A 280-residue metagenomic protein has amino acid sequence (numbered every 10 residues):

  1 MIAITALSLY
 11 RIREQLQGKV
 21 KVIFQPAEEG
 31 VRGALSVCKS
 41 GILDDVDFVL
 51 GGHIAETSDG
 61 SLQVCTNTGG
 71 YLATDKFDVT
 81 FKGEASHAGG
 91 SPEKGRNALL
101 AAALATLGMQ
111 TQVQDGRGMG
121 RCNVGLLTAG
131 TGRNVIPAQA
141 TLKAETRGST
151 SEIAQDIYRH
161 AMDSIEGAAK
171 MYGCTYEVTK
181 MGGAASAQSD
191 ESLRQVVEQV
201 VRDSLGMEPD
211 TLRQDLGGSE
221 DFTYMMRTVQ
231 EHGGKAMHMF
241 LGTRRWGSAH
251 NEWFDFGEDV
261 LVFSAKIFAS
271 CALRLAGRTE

Functional and structural regions predicted by a protein language model:
M1-T5, L9-L126, T131-P137: Histidine/acidic-residue-rich, glycine-tolerant segments that coordinate divalent metal ions
L99-E280: Metal-dependent amide/peptide-bond hydrolase catalytic core, centered on the "pita-bread" metallohydrolase fold
